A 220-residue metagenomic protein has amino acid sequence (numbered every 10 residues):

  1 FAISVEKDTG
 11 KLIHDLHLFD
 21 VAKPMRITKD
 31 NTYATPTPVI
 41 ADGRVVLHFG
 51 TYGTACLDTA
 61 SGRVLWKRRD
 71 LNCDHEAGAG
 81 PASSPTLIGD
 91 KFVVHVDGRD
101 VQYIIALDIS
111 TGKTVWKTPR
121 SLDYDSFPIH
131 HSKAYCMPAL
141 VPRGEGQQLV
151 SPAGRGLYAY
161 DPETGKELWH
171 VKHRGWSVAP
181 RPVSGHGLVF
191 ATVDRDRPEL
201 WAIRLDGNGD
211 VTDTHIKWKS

Functional and structural regions predicted by a protein language model:
F1-S220: Noncatalytic, solvent-exposed loop/strand surfaces of beta-propeller-type extracellular/periplasmic domains
